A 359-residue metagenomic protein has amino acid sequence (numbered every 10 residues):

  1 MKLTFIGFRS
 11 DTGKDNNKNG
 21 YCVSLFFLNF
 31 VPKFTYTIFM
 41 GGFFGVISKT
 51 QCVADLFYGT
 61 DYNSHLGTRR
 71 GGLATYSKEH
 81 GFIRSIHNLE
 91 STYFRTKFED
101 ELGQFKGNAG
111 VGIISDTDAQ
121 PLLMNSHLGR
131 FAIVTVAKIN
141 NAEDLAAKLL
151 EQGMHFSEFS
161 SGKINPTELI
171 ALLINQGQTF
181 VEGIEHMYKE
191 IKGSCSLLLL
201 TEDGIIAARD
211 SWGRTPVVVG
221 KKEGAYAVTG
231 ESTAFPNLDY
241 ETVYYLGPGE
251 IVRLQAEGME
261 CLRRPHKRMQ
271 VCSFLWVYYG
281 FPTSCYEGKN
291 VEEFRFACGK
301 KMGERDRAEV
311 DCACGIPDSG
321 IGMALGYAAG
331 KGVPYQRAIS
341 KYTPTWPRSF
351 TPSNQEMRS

Functional and structural regions predicted by a protein language model:
G7-R9, K18, F39: Residues marking helix boundaries in flexible regions
D11-N16, N29-Y36: Short, positively charged and aromatic/hydrophobic N-terminal segments
Y36-P248, R253-D311, I316: Conserved short alpha-helical segments that host acidic/polar catalytic motifs at enzyme active sites
P248-E250, A324-Q336: Structured, non-catalytic alpha/beta "coupling" segments that mediate domain-domain communication and provide generic
R305-D318, G326, S349-S359: Pre-Walker A segment
G332-S359: Short, glycine/charge-rich flexible loops or terminal/linker lids adjacent to PRPP-binding catalytic cores
